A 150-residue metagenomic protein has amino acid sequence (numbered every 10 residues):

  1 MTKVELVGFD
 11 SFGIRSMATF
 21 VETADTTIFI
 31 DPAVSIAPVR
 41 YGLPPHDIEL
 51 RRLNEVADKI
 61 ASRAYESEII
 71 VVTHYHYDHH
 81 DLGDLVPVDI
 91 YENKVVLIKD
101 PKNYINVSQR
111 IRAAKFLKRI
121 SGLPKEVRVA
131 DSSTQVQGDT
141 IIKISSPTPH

Functional and structural regions predicted by a protein language model:
M1, T23, Y91, Q137-D139: Short, well-ordered coil/turn elements that cap or connect secondary structure elements
M1-A61, H150: Conserved beta-strand hairpin/beta-sheet module of binuclear metal-dependent hydrolase folds, prominently
E5, E22, L97, K143-S145: Residues in well-ordered beta-strands of folded domains
I14-S16, Y75-D81, Y104-N106: Active-site environment of divalent metal-dependent phosphoester hydrolases
M17, T26, K94, G138-T140: A generic secondary-structure signal marking the coil-to-beta-strand transition
E22-I30, A37-V39, D81-V107: P-loop/Walker A phosphate-binding loop and immediately adjacent motor/lid segment at beta-alpha junctions
P44-K99: Active-site metal-binding motif and surrounding structural segment of the metallo-beta-lactamase
D100-H150: Metallo-beta-lactamase
